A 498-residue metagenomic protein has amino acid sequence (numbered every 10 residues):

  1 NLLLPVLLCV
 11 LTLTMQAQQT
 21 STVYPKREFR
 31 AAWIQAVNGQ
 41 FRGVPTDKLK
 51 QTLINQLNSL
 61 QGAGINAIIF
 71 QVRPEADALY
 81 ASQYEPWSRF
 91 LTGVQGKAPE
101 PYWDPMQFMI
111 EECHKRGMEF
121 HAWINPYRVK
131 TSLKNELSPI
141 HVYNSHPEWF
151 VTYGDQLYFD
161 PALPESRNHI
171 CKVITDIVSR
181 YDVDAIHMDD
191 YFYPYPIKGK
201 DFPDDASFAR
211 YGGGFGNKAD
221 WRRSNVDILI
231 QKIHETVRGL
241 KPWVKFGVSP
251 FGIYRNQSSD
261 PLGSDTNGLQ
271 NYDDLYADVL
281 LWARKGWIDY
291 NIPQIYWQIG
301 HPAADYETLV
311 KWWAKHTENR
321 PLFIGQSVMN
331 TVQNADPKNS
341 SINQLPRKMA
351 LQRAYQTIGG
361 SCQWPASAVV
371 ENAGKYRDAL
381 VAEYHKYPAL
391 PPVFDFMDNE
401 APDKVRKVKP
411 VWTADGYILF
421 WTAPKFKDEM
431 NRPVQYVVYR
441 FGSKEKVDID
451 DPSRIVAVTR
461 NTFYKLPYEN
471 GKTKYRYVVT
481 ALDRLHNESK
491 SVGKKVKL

Functional and structural regions predicted by a protein language model:
R27-F29, Q35, G39-D47, Q51 (+3 more regions): Active-site-adjacent "subsite" loops/lids of carbohydrate-active enzymes
Q51-A78, R180-D184, L281: Catalytic domains of carbohydrate-active enzymes, especially glycoside hydrolases
A78-G93, R128-G154, D190-G213, S258-L269: Aromatic- and acidic-residue-enriched segments that line the glycan-binding/catalytic groove of carbohydrate-active
E165, H169-V173, S179-M188, F192-I295 (+2 more regions): Active-site neighborhood of glycoside hydrolase catalytic domains
Y276-P302, E318-M397: Substrate-binding cleft of secreted/luminal carbohydrate-active enzymes
K375-M430, H486-L498: Pro/Thr/Ser/Gly-rich low-complexity, intrinsically disordered linker/stalk tracts
P424-D450, S491: Solvent-exposed loop/turn segments flanking beta-strands in beta-repeat/beta-sandwich domains
L466-S489: Beta-strand-rich modules
